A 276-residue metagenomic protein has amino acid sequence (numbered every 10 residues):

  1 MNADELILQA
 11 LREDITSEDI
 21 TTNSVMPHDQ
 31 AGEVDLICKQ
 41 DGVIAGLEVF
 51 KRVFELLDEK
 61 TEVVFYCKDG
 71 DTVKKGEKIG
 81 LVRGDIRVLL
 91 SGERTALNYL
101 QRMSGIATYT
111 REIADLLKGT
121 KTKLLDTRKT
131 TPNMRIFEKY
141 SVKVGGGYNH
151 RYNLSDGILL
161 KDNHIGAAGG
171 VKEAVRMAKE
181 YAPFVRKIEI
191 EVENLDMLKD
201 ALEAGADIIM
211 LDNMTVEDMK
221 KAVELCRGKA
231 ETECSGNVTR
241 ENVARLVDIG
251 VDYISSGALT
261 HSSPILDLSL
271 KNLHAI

Functional and structural regions predicted by a protein language model:
M1-A204, I208, K220-L225, A230-C234 (+2 more regions): Acidic/glycine-rich phosphate/pyrophosphate-binding loops and surrounding catalytic core that coordinate Mg2+
N213, G236, G257-A258: Short secondary-structure boundary segments
A258-I276: Short, charged, intrinsically disordered terminal tails
